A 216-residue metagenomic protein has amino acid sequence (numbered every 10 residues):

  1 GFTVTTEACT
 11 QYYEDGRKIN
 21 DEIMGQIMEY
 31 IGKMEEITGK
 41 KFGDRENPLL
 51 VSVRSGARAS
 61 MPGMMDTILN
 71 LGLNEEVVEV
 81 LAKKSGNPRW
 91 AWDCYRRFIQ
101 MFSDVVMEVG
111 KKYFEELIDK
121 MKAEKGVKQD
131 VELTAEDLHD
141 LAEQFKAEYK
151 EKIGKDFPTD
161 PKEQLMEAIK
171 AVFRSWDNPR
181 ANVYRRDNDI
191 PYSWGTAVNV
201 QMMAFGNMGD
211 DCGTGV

Functional and structural regions predicted by a protein language model:
F2-N199, M208: N-terminal beta-alpha lobe that positions the nucleotide/phosphoryl donor in ATP/NTP-coupled carboxylate activation
M202-M203: Conserved helicase core region in the C-terminal RecA-like lobe
M208-V216: Non-catalytic terminal/interface segments that mediate subunit docking, oligomerization, and allosteric communication
